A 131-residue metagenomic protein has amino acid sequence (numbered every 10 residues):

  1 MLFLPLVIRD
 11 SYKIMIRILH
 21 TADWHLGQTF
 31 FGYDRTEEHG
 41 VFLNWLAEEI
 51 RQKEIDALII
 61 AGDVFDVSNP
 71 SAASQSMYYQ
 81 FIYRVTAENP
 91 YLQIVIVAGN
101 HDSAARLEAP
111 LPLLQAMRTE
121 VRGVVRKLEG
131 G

Functional and structural regions predicted by a protein language model:
F3-I82, P90-Y91: N-terminal active-site segment of His-dependent metallophosphoesterases
S11-I16, V85-L92, D102, L107-G131: Binuclear metal-dependent hydrolase catalytic cores
F31, V64-I82, A98-M117, G123: Metal-dependent catalytic neighborhoods of phosphoester/phosphodiester hydrolases
K53-L58, Q93-G99, G130-G131: Low-complexity, flexible helical/coil segments
